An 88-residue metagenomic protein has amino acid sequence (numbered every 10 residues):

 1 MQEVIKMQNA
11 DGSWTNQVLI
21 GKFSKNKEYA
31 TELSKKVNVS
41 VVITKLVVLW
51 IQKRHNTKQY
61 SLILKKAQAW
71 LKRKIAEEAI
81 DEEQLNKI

Functional and structural regions predicted by a protein language model:
M1-I88: Preference for long, amphipathic alpha-helical scaffolds in soluble/luminal domains and all-alpha bundles
